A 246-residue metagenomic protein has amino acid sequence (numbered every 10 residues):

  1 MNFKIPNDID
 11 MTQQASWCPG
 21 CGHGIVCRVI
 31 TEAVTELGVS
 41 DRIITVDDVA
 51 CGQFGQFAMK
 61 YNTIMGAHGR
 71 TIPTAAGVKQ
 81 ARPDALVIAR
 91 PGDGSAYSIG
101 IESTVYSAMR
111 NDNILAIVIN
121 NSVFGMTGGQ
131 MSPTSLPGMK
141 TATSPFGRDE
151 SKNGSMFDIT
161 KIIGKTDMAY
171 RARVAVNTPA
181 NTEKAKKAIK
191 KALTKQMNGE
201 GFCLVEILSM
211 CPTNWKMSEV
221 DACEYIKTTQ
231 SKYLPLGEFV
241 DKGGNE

Functional and structural regions predicted by a protein language model:
M1-A85, N198: Thiamine diphosphate
M1-F3, N7, T12-Q13, M197-E246: Flexible, low-complexity linker and terminal segments
R42-T45, A85-I88, N113-I117, K161 (+3 more regions): Structural motif
V49-C51, N121-V123, T178, I207-N214: Glycine-rich beta-alpha junction loops
C51-G125, K187, K191: Thiamine diphosphate
Y61-I64, S107, S132-L136, D221-E224: Short, hinge-like loop/turn segments at secondary-structure boundaries
D84, S132-N198: Conserved thiamine diphosphate
